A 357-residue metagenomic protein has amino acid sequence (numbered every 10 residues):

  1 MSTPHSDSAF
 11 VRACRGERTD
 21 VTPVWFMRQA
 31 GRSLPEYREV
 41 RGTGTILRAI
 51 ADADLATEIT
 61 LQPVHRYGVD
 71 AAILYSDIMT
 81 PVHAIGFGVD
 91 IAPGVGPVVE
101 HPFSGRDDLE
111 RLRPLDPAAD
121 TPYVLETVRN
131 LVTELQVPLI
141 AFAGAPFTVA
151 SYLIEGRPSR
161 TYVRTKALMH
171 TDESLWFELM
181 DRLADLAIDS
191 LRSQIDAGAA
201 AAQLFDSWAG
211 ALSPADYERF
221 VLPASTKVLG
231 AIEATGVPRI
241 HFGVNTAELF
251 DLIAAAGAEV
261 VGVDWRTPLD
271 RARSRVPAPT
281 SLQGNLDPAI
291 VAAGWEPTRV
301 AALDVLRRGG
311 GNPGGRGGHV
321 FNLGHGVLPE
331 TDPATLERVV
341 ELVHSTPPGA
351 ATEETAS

Functional and structural regions predicted by a protein language model:
M1-P93, K227, G311, P333-S357: N-terminal basic, low-complexity leaders that serve as flexible interaction/assembly modules and, when applicable, as
T19-V21, W25, A71-I73, P138-I140 (+5 more regions): Structural preference for beta-strand elements that scaffold enzyme active sites
P23, V64, L131, A187 (+6 more regions): Conserved, mostly hydrophobic/aromatic
G42-A56, Y162-D189, D287-P297: Active-site mouth loops of central-metabolism enzymes
D90-S190: Active-site-proximal, glycine-rich beta->alpha crossover segments in alpha/beta enzymes that shape flexible
T121, L212-S225, W265-P279: Active-site-adjacent beta->alpha loops and helix N-cap segments on the catalytic face of soluble alpha/beta enzymes
R157-W208, P214, E218-A231, T235-P238 (+2 more regions): Alpha/beta enzyme core
G230, A234-S357: Catalytic-face loop-and-helix region of soluble metabolic enzyme cores
